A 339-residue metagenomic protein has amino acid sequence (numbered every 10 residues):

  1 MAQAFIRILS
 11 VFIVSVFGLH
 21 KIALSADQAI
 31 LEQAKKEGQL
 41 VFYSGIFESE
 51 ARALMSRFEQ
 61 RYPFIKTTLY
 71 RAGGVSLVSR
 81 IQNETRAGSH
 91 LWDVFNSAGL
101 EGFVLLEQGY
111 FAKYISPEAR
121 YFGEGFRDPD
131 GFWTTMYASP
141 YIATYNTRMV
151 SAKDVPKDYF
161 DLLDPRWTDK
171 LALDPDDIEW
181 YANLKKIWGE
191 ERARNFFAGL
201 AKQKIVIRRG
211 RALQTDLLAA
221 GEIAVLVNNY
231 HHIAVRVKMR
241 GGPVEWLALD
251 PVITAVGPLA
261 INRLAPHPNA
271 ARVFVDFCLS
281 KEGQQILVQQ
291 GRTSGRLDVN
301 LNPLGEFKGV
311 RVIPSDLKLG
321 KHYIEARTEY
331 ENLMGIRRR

Functional and structural regions predicted by a protein language model:
S25-V41, Q60, L163-D169: Immediate post-signal peptide segment of exported/extracytoplasmic ligand-binding proteins
V41-S56, T67-T85, S89-E222: Extracytoplasmic ligand-binding site segments that recognize negatively charged/polar headgroups
L54, R192, F196-G199, P266-C278 (+1 more regions): Short amphipathic alpha-helical coupling segments at ligand-binding clamshell hinges and other catalytic/signaling
L100-V104, A224-P243, G291: A ligand-binding cleft/hinge motif common to bilobed small-molecule-binding domains
E124, A138-S139, F197-A201, V206-R208 (+3 more regions): Periplasmic-binding protein-like
I142-M149, K185-I187, A255-H267, I286-L287: A bilobed periplasmic-binding-protein/Venus flytrap-type ligand-binding module shared by bacterial periplasmic
W167-D176, C278-N300: Periplasmic-binding protein-like
N302-R339: Extracellular/periplasmic bilobal clamshell ligand-binding domains
